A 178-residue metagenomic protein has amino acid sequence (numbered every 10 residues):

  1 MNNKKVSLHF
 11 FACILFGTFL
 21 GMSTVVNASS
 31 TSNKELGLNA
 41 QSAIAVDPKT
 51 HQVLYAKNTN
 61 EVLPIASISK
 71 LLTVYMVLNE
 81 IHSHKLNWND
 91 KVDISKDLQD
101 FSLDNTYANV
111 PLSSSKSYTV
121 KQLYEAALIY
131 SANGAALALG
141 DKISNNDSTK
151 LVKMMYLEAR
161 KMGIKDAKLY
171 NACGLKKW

Functional and structural regions predicted by a protein language model:
N2-A28: Sec-dependent N-terminal signal peptides of Gram-positive bacterial secreted proteins and lipoproteins
A28-W178: Active-site-adjacent loops and short helices of periplasmic peptidoglycan-processing enzymes
